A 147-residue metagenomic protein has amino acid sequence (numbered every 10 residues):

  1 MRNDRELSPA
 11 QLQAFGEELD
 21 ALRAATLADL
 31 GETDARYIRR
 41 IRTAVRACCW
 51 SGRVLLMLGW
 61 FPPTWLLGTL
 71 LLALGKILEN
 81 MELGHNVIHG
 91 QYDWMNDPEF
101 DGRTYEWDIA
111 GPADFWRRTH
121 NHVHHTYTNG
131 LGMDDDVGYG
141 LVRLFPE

Functional and structural regions predicted by a protein language model:
M1-S51: Low-complexity, highly charged intrinsically disordered N-terminal segments that act as targeting/localization
S8-Q11, W65, P112: Alpha-helix capping and helix-coil boundary motifs
R23-T26, L58, V123-Y127: Hydrophobic, Leu/Ile/Phe/Ala-enriched alpha-helical segments that form helix-helix packing faces
A35-N80: Alpha-helical bilayer-embedded segments of polytopic membrane proteins, i.e., transmembrane/intramembrane helices
L74-E147: Membrane-embedded catalytic scaffold of the fatty acid hydroxylase/desaturase
